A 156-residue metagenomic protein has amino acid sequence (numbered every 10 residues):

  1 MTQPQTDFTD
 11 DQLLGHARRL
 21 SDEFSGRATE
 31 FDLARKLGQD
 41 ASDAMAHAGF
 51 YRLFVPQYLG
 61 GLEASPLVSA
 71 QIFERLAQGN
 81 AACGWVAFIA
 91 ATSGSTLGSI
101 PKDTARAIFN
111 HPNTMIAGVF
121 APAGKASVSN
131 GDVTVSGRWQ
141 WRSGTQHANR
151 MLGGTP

Functional and structural regions predicted by a protein language model:
M1-G15: Basic/polar N-terminal segments that are highly enriched at the extreme N-terminus, encompassing both cleavable
D11-L14, R18, Q39, P66: Electropositive phosphate-/nucleotide-binding environments in soluble metabolic enzymes
L14-G15, S21-F24, A28-F31: N- or domain-start disorder-to-order transition segments that initiate the globular core
F31-D32, E63: Residue-level marker of alpha-helix boundaries and capping positions
D32-Q39: N-terminal ordered "arm"
Q39-H47, R52-N149: Glycine-rich flavin
W139, G154-P156: Short, structured patches in soluble enzyme cores that scaffold and shape functional sites
